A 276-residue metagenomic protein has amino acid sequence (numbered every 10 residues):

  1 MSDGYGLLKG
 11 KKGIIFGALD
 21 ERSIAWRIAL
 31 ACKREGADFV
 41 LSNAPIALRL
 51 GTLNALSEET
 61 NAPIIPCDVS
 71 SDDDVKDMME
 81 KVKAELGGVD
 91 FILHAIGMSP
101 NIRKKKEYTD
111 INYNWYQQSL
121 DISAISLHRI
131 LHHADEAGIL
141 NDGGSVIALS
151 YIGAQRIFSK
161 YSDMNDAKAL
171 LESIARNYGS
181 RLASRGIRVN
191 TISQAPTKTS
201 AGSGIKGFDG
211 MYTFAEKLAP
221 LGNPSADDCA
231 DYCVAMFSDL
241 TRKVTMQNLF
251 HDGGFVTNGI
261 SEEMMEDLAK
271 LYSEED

Functional and structural regions predicted by a protein language model:
G4-S42: Canonical Rossmann dinucleotide-binding motif of NAD(H)/NADP(H)-dependent dehydrogenases/reductases, specifically
G17-I24, L30, G97-S184, Q194-K198 (+2 more regions): Catalytic loop of short-chain dehydrogenase/reductase
S57, I65-K76, E80-E85, F91-Q117 (+6 more regions): Conserved mid-core segment of classical short-chain dehydrogenase/reductases
E59, S203-A219, D267-E274: A short C-terminal helix-loop "cap" of Rossmann-like NAD(P)-dependent dehydrogenase/epimerase domains
M79, L127, L131-H132, A175-R176 (+2 more regions): Short-chain dehydrogenase/reductase
I125, T191, D209-V244, L249-G253: C-terminal helical subdomain
V189, S193-G204, T257: Short, flexible catalytic-loop segment of classical short-chain dehydrogenase/reductase
T245-D276: Short C-terminal tail/terminal secondary-structure segment of NAD(P)H-dependent dehydrogenase/reductase domains
